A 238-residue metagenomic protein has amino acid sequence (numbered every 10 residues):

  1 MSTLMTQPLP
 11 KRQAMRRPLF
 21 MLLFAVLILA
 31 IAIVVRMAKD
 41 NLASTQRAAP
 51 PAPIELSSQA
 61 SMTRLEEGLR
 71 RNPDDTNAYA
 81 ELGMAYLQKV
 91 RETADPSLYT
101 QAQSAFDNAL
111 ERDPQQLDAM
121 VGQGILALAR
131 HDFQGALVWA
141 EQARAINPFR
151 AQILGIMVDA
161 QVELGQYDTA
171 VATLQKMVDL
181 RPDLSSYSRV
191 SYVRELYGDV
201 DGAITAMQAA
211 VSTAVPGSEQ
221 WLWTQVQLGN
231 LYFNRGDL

Functional and structural regions predicted by a protein language model:
L4-L9, Q13-D113, L117-D118, V138: N-terminal leader/linker segments that initiate helical-solenoid repeat arrays
P73, P114, P148, R181-P182 (+2 more regions): Short coil turns that delineate tetratricopeptide repeat
N77, M84, D118, Q152 (+2 more regions): Start-of-helix register in tetratricopeptide repeats
M84, R91, I125, D159 (+2 more regions): Residue-level recognition of tetratricopeptide repeat
Q88, D95, A129, E163-L164 (+2 more regions): Register position in tetratricopeptide repeats
